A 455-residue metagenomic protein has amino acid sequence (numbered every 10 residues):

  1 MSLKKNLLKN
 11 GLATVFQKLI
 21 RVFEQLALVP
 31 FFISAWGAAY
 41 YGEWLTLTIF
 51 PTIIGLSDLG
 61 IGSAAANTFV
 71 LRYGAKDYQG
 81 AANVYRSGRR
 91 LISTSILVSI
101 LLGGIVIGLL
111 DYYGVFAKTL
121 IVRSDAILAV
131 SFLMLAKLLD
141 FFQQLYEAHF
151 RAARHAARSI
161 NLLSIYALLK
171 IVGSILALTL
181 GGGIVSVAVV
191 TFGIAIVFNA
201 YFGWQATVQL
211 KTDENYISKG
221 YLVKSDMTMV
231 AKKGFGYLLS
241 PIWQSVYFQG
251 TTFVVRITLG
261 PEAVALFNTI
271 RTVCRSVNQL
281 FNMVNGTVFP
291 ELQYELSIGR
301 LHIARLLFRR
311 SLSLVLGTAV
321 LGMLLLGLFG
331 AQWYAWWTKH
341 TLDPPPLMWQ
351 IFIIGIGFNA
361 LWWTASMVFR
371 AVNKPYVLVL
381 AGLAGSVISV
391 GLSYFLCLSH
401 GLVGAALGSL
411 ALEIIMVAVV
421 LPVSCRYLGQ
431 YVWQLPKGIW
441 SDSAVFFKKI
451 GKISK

Functional and structural regions predicted by a protein language model:
M1-L7, V185, F202-F248, E291 (+3 more regions): Interhelical loop/hinge segments that connect adjacent transmembrane helices in multipass membrane
K9-L26, Y166, V187-L210, Y221-P290 (+2 more regions): Transmembrane helical elements of multi-pass membrane transporters/channels
K18, I127, I160-K211, A384-I388 (+1 more regions): Hydrophobic alpha-helical transmembrane segments
L26-Y40, Y112-K118, L178-G181, L239 (+3 more regions): Helix-terminus/linker motif at the lipid-water interface of multi-pass membrane proteins
V29, L59-A75, A152, L210-N215 (+3 more regions): Helix-loop junctions and terminal segments of transmembrane helices in multi-pass membrane transport/translocation
F32-G55, V84, V185-V189, S225-K233 (+5 more regions): Interfacial/gating helices of multi-pass transporter permease domains
L110-L133, G327-G357: Interfacial segments at transmembrane-helix termini and the short loops linking adjacent helices
L135-I165, V185, Q350-A384: Membrane-interface junctions at transmembrane-helix termini in multi-pass inner-membrane proteins
